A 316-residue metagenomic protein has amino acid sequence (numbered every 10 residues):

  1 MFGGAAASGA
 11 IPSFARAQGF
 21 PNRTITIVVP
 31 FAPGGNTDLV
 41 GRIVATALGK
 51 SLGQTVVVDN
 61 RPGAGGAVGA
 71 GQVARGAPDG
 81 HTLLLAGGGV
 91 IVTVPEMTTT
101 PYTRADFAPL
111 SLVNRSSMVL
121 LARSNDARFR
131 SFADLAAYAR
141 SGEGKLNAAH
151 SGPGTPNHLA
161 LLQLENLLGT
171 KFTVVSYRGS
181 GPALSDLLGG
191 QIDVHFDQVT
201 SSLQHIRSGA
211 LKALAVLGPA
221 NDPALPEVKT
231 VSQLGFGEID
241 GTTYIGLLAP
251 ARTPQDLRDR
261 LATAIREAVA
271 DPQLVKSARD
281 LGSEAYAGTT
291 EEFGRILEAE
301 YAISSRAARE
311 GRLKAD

Functional and structural regions predicted by a protein language model:
A5, I11-D106, K145-N147, N166-Q198 (+3 more regions): N-terminal (or domain-start) structured segment
N22-T24, N166, T170, R207 (+1 more regions): An extracytoplasmic/periplasmic, membrane-proximal ligand-sensing/linker region
R75-G80, P95-P182, V231, Y244-S277: Hinge/capping helix and adjacent helix->loop/strand transition within the periplasmic-binding protein
G87-G88, S124, Q198-T200, G218-P219 (+1 more regions): Short secondary-structure boundary segments
A105-V113, K171-V175, D193-V194, Q204-G241 (+1 more regions): Short beta-strand->loop
